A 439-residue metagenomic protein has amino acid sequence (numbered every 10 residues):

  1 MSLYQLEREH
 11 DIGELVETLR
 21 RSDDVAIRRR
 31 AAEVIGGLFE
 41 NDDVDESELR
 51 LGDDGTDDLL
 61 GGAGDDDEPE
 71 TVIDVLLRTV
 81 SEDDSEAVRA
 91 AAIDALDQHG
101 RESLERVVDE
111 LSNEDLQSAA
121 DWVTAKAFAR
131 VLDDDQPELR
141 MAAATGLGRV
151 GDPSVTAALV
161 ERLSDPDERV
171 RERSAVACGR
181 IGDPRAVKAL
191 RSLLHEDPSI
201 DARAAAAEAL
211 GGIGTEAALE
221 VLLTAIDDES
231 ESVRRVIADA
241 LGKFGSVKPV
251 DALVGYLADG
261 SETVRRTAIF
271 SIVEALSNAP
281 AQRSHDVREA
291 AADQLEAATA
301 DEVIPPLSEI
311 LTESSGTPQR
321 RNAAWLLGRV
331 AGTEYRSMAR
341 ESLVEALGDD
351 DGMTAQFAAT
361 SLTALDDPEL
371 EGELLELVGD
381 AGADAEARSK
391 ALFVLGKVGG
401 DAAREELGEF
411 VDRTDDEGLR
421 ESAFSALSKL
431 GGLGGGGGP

Functional and structural regions predicted by a protein language model:
M1-E33: N-terminal "cap/leader" segments of large eukaryotic alpha-helical scaffolds
E9-L19, N41-S81, R101-D133, D152-S164 (+8 more regions): Amphipathic alpha-helical scaffolding segments comprising HEAT/armadillo-like alpha-solenoid repeats
D23-D24, D84-S85, D135-Q136, P166-D167 (+8 more regions): Short inter-helical turns and helix N-cap capping residues of alpha-solenoid HEAT/ARM repeat scaffolds
A26-F39, G55-D58, R78, E86-Q98 (+1 more regions): Non-membrane alpha-helical segments in proteins
G36-G37, D97, G148, G179 (+8 more regions): Structural signature of alpha-helical solenoid repeat scaffolds
